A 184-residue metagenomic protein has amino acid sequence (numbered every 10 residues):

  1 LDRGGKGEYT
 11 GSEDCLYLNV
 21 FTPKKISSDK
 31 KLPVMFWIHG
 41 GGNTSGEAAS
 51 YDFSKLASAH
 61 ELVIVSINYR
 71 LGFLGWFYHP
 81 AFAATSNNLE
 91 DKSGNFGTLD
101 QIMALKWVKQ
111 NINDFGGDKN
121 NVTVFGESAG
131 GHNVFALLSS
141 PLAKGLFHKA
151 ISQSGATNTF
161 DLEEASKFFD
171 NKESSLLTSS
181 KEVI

Functional and structural regions predicted by a protein language model:
G5-V183: Serine-hydrolase-like catalytic core of hydrolytic proteins
